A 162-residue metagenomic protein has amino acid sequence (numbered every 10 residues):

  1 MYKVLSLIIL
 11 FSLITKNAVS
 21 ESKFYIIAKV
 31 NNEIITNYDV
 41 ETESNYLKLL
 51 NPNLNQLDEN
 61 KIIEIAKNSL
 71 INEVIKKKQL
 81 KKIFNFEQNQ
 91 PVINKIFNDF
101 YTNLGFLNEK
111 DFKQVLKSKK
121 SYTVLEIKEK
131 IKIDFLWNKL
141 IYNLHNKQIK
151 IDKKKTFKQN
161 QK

Functional and structural regions predicted by a protein language model:
M1-N68, S118, Y142, K162: Short, low-structural-confidence N-terminal segments
L57-K162: Peptidyl-prolyl cis-trans isomerase
